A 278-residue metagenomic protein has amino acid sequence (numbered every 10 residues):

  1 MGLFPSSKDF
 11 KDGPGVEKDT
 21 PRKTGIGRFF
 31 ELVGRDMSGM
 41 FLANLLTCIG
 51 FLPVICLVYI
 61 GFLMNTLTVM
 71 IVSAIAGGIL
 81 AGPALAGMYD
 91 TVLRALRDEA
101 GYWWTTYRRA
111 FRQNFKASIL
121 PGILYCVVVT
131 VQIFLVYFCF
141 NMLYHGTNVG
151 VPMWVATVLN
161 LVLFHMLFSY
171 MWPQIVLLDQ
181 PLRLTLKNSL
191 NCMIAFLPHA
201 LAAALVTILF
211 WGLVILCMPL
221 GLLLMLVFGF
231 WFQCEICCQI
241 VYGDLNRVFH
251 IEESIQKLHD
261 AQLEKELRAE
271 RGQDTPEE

Functional and structural regions predicted by a protein language model:
M1-Y137, N141-L143, G150, L167-S169 (+2 more regions): Helix-coil boundary and N-terminal low-complexity module in membrane systems
P152-F164: Alpha-helical transmembrane segments of multi-pass membrane proteins
